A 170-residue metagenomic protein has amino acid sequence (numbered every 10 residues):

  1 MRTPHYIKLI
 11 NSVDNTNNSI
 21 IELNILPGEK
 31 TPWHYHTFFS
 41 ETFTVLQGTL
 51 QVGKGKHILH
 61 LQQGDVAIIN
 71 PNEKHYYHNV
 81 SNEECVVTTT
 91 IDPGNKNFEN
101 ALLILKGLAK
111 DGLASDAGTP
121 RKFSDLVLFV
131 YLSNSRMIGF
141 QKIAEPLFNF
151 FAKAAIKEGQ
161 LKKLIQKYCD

Functional and structural regions predicted by a protein language model:
M1-N17, F123-D170: A short, N-terminal "cap"/entry segment at the start of jelly-roll beta-barrel domains of the cupin/DSBH fold
M1-W33, F39, D92: A short glycine-rich, His/Asp/Glu-containing loop-to-beta-strand
V13-T16, K56-K74: Short acidic-glycine-tyrosine-enriched beta hairpin
L26-G28, Q63-G64, N72, N82: Tight coil/turn sites that cap or link beta-strands
F38-L50: Glycine- and acidic-residue-biased ligand/ion/polar-headgroup-sensing regions
P71-N100: Ligand-binding loop in jelly-roll beta-barrel domains
I91-F148: A contiguous, mid-protein "functional segment" used to position or interact with cofactors/ions or partner subunits
